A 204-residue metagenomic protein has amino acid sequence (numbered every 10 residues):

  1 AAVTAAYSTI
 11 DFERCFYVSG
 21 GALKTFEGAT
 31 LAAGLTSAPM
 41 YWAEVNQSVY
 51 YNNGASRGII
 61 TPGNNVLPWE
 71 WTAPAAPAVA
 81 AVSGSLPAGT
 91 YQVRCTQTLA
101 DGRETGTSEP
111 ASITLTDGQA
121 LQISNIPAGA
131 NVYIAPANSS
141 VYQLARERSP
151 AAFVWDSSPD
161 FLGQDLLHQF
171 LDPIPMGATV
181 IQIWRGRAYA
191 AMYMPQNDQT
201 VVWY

Functional and structural regions predicted by a protein language model:
A1-W42: Contiguous, structured surface segment used for ligand recognition
G28-W203: Disordered, low-complexity "stalk" and linker segments at domain junctions of extracellular and cell-surface proteins
